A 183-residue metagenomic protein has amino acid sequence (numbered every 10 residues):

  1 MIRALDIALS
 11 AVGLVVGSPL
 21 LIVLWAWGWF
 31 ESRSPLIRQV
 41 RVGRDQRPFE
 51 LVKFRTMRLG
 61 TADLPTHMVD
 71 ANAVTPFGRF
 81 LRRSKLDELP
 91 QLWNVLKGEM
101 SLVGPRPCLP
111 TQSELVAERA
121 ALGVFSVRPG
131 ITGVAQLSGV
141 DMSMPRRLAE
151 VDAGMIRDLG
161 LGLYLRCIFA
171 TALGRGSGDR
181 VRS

Functional and structural regions predicted by a protein language model:
M1-L59, N94, R166-S183: A hydrophobic, helix-centered structural microdomain
I2-L5, A71-G78, L159, L163-R166: Alpha-helical membrane and juxtamembrane elements of multi-pass inner-membrane transport and channel proteins
S18, V69-N72, D87, L163: A generic structural signal for residues located within well-ordered alpha-helices of large catalytic or ligand-binding
W29-F30, R83, V95, V140: Conserved catalytic core of Hanks-type protein kinase domains
I37-A73, I131-E150: Short, glycine-rich, amphipathic interfacial segments at transmembrane boundaries or analogous
V42-G43, P90-S183: Hydrophobic structural segments characteristic of membrane proteins
F77-R83, A153-R157: Short, well-ordered beta-strand elements within core beta-sheets of diverse protein domains
R82-L92: Short acidic-aromatic low-complexity motifs
